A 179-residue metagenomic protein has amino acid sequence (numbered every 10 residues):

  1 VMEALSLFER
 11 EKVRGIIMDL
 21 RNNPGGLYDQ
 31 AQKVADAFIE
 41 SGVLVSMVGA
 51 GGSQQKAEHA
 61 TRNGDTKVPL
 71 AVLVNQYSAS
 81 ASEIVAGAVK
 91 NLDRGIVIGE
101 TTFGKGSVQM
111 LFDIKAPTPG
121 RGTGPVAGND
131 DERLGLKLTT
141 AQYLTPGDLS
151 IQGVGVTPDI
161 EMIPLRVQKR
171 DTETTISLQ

Functional and structural regions predicted by a protein language model:
V1-R121, Q142: Cleft-lining beta-strand/loop regions that shape enzyme active-site pockets
G49-G51, G128-D131, T145: Acidic surface patches and DE-rich sequence motifs
R62-G64, L111-I114, V126-N129, G147 (+1 more regions): Short, surface-exposed patches at the edges or C-terminal ends of soluble domains, predominantly
Q109-D131, M162-Q179: Intrinsically disordered, low-complexity segments enriched in small/polar residues
P125, L138-T139: Conserved catalytic cores of soluble enzyme domains, especially glycine-rich substrate-binding beta-alpha loops
G135, Q142-Q179: Conserved functional hotspot residues or short segments at active or partner-binding sites across diverse domains
